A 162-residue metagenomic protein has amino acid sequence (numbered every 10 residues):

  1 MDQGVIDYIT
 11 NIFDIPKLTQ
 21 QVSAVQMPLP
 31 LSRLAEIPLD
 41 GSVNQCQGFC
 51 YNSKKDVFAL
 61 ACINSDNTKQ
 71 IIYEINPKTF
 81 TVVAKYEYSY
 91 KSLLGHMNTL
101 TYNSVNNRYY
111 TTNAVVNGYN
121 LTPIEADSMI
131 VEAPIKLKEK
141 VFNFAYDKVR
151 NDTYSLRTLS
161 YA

Functional and structural regions predicted by a protein language model:
T10, N67-E74, N117-P123, S160-A162: Structural motif
P16-V43: A short helix->beta-strand "capping" segment at the edge of beta-propeller domains
E36-T68: Beta-strand-rich domains and repeat architectures in extracellular enzymes and scaffolds, especially beta-propellers
S42-C50, S92-T101, L137-V149: Repeated scaffold domains used in trafficking and secretory/extracellular systems, primarily beta-propellers
K54-D56, V105-N107, V149-D152: Short coil/turn segments that connect the beta-strands within blades of beta-propeller domains
A61-S65, N113-V116, L156-Y161: Short loop/turn segments immediately following the C-termini of beta-strands
N76-F80, I124-M129: Short loop/turn segments that connect beta-strands within beta-propeller blades
F80-R108, T112-N113: Blade-loop segments of beta-propeller domains
